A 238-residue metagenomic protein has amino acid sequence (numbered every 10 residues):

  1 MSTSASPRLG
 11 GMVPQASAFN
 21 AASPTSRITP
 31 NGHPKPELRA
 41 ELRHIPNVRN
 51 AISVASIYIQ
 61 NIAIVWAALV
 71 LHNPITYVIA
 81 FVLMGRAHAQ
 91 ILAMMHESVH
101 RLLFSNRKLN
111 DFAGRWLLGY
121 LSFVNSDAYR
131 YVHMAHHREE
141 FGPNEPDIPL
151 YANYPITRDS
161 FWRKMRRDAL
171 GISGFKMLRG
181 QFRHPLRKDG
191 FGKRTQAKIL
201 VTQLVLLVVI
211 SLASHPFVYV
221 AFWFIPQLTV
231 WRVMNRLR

Functional and structural regions predicted by a protein language model:
M1-M84, M94, G119-I225: Non-catalytic, topology-defining segments of multipass membrane proteins
R86-M94, S98: Short alpha-helical catalytic segment bearing the HExxH-like zincin motif of zinc-dependent metalloproteases
E97-A113, F141-Y151: Aspartate-rich (DDxxD/NDxxD/DxxxD) Mg2+/diphosphate-binding motifs and their adjoining helix-loop segments
F104-F112, A128, T157, I225 (+1 more regions): Short acidic-hydrophobic sequence patches enriched in Asp/Glu that either
A113-G119: Functional transmembrane or membrane-interface alpha-helices that line membrane-embedded catalytic, ligand-binding
D168, I172, R232-R238: Transmembrane alpha-helix/helix-exit interface in multi-pass inner-membrane proteins
Q203-L204, T229-V233: Helix-loop elements that line ligand-binding/catalytic pockets
P216-Y219, W231, N235: Conserved active-site beta-strand-loop modules that form the wall/rim of enzyme catalytic pockets and either contain
